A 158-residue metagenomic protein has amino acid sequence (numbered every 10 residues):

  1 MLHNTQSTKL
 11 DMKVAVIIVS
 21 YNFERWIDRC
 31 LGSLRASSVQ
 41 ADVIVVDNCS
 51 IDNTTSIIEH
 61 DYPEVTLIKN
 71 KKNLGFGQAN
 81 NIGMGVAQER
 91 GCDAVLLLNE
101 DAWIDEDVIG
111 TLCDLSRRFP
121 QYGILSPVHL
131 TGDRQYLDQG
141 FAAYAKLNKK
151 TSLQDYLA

Functional and structural regions predicted by a protein language model:
K13-A15, D42: Cell-envelope/extracellular polymer assembly enzymes that use nucleotide-activated donors
I18-R29, C49: Active-site beta-to-alpha loop of glycosyltransferases that engages the nucleotide-sugar donor
G32-A41: Short, acidic, metal-binding catalytic loop of nucleotide-sugar glycosyltransferases
S33, D47-S56, K72, A102: A conserved acidic beta->alpha catalytic loop
N70-R90: Glycine-rich, basic loop-to-helix element that forms the pyrophosphate-binding segment of sugar-nucleotide handling
G91-W103: Short beta-strand-to-loop acidic/aromatic patch adjacent to the donor-nucleotide binding site
E106-Q139: Conserved donor NDP-sugar-binding/catalytic core segment of glycosyltransferases
A145-A158: Short, flexible, basic/aromatic active-site loop/helix in glycosyltransferases
